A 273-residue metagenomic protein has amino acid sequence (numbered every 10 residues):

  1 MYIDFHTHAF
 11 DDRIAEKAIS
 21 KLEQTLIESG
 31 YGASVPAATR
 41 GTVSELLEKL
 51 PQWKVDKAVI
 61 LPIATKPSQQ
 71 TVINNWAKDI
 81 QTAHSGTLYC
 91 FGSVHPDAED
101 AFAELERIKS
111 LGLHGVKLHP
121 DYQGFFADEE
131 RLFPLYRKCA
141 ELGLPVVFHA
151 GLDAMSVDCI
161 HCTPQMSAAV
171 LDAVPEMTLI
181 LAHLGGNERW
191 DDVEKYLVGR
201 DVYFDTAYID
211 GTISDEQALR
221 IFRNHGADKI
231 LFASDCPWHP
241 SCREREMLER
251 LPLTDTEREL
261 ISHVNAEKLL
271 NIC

Functional and structural regions predicted by a protein language model:
M1-H8, D12-Q52, D56-K57, N224-K229 (+1 more regions): Mid-to-C-terminal alpha-helical segments outside catalytic/metal-binding sites
Y2-I3, T7-F10, I108, V170 (+1 more regions): A generic "structured core" feature
H6, L50, A77, I108 (+7 more regions): Conserved, mostly hydrophobic/aromatic
T7-A9, P62, G92-P96, L118-P120 (+4 more regions): A cross-domain feature marking catalytic cores of carbohydrate-active enzymes and several ubiquitous metabolic/repair
E45-K49, I73-I80, E104-I108, R131-L135 (+4 more regions): A general structural detector for well-ordered alpha-helical segments in enzyme core domains, enriched
D56-K57, A64-A154, D158-H161, T212: Active-site gating/metal-coordination segments in enzymes
I60, D205, K229-S234, I261: Conserved active-site loop/cleft motifs that coordinate metal ions or position small ligands
H114-G115, F125-L231: Catalytic pocket-lining loop regions of alpha/beta-barrel enzymes, especially the amidohydrolase/enolase/GH5 lineages
